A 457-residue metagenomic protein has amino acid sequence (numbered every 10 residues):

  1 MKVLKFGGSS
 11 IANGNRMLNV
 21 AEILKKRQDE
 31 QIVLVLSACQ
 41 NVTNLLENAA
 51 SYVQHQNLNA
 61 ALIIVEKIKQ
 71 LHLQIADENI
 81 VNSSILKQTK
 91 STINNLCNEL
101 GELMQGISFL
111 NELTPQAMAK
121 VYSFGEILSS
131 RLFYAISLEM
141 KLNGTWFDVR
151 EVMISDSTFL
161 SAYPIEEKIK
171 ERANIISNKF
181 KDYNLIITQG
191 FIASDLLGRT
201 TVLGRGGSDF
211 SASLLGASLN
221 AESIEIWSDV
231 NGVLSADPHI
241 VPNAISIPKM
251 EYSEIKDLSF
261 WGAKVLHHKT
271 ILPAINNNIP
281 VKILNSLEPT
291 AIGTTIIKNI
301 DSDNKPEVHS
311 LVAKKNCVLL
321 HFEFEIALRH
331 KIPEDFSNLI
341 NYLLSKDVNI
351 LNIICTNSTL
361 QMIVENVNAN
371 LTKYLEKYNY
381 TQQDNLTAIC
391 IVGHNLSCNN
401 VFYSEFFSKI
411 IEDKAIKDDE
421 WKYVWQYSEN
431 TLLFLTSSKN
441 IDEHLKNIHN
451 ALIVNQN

Functional and structural regions predicted by a protein language model:
M1-V265, I271, S428, L435-S437: Nucleotide/pyrophosphate-binding catalytic subdomain
A38-Q40, E151, V230-G232, N285-T290 (+3 more regions): Glycine-rich beta-alpha junction loops
V53, G262, N278, K414 (+1 more regions): Conserved NTP-handling cores and scaffolds of large molecular machines
N143-T145, N220-S223, P280, N349 (+1 more regions): Residue-level detector of anion-binding/catalytic polar loops
H267, N278-N285: Acidic/polar loop patches that form or flank catalytic/metal-binding clefts of enzymes that bind anionic ligands
I292-N457: A conserved regulatory-domain signal marking ACT and ACT-like small-molecule sensing domains and adjacent regulatory
